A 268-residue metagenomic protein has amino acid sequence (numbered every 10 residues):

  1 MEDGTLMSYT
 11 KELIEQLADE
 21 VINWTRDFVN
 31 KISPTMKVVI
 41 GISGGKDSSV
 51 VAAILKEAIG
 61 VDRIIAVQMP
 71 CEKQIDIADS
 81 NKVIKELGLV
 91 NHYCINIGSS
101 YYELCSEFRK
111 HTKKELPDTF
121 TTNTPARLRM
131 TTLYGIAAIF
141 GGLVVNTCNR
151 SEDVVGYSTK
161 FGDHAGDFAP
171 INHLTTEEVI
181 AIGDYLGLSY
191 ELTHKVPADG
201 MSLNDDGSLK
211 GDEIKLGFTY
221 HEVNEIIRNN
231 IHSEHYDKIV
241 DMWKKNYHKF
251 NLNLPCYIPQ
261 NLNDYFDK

Functional and structural regions predicted by a protein language model:
M1-I40, A53-E57, D62-I65, C71-K73 (+5 more regions): ATP/NTP-dependent adenylation/nucleotidyl-transfer catalytic domains that generate, transfer, or process NMP-activated
G45: Conserved G/P- and acidic residue-centered "switch" motifs that form tight phosphate/ATP-binding loops in soluble
S49-V50: Phosphate-binding Walker
D76: Conserved Walker A/P-loop ATP-binding site and its immediately adjacent core in helicase/helicase-like ATPase domains
D79: Catalytic core regions of nucleotide second-messenger enzymes
